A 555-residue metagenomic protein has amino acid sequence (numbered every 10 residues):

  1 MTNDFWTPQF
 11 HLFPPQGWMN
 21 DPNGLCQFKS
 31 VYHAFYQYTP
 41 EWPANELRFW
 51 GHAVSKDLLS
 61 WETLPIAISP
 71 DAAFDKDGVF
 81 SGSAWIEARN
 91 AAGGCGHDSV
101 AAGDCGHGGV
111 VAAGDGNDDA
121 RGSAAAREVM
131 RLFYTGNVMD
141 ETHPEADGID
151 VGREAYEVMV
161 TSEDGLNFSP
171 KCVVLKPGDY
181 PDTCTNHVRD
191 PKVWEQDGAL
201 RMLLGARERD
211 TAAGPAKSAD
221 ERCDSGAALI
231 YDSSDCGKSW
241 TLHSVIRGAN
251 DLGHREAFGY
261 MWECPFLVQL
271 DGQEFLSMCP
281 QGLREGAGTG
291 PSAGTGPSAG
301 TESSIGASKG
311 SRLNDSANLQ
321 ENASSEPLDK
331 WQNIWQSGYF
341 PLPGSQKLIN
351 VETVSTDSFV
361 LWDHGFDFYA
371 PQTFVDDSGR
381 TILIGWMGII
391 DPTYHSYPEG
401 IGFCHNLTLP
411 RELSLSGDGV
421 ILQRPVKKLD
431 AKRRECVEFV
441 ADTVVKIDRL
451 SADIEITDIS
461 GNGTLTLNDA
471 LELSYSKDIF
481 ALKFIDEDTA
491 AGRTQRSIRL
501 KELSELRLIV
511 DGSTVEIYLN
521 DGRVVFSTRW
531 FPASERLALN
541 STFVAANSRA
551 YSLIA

Functional and structural regions predicted by a protein language model:
M1-G114, D118-D190, E195-A257, Q269-G294 (+5 more regions): Beta-rich carbohydrate-recognition and catalytic domains
S358-L361, T443-V445, T494-R499, T528: Beta-strand-rich interaction surfaces with strong enrichment in secreted/lumenal proteins
R433-K483: Secretory/extracellular carbohydrate-interaction modules and structurally similar beta-sandwich "look-alikes"
D488-E505: Short, aromatic/His-centered strand-loop micro-motif at the edge of beta-sheets
E502-L519: Short tryptophan-centered beta-strand motifs in secreted/extracellular beta-sheet-rich domains of glycan-recognition
G522-R536: Short, solvent-exposed beta-strand-to-loop segments that form ligand-recognition rims of beta-rich domains
S534-A555: Ligand-recognition surfaces built from glycine- and aromatic
